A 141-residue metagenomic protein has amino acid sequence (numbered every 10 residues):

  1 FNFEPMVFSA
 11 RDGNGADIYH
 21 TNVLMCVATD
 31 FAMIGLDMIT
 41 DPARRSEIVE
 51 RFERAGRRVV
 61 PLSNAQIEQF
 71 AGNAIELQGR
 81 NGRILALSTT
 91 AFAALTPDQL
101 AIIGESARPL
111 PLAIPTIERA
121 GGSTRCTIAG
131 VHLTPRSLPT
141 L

Functional and structural regions predicted by a protein language model:
F1-L141: Histidine/cysteine-enriched polar flanking segments
